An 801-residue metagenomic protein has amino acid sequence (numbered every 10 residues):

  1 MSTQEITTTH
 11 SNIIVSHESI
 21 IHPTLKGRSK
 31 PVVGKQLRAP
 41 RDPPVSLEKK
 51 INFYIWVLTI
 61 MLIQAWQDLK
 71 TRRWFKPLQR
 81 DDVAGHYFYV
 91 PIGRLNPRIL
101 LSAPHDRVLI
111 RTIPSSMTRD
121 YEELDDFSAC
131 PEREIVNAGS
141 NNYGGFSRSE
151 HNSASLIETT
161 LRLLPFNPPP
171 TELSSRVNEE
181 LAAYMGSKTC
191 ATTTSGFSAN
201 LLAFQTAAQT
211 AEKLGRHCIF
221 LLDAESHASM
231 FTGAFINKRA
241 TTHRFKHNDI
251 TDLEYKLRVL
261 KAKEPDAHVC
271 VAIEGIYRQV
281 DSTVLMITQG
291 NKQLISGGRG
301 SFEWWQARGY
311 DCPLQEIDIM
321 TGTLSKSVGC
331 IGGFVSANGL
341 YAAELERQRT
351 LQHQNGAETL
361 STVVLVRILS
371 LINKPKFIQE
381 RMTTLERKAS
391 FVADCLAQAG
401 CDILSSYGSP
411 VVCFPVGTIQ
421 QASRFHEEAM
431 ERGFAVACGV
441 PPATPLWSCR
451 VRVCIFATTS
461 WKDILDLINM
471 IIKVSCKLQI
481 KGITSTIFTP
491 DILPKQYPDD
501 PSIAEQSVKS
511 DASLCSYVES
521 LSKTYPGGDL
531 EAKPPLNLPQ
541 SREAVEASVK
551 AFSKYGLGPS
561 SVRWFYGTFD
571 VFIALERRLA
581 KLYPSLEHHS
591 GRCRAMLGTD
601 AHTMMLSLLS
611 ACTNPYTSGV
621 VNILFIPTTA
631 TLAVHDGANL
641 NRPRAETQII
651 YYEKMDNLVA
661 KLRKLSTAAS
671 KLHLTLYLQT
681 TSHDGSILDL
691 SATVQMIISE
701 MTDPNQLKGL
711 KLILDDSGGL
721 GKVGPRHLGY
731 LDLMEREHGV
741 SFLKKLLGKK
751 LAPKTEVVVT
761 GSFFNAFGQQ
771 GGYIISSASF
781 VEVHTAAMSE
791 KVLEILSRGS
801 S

Functional and structural regions predicted by a protein language model:
S2-P165, K495-L557: N-terminal "arm"/small-domain region of PLP-dependent enzymes with the aminotransferase-like
S2-T7, R148-E150, E179, A183 (+8 more regions): PLP-dependent enzyme catalytic core of the Aspartate aminotransferase-like
Q79-R80, Y87-V90, I99, R381-A393 (+7 more regions): Conserved PLP-binding catalytic core of the aspartate aminotransferase-like
P104, I113, A154-S195, V545-G598: Conserved N-terminal alpha-helix of the aminotransferase class I/II PLP-enzyme fold
N141-N142, H243-Q293, A532-K533, A645-I713: Active-site phosphate-binding strand-loop segment of PLP-dependent enzymes
T206-A228, M596-G598, L608-L632: Conserved PLP-anchoring active-site segment centered on the Schiff-base-forming lysine
A224-G233, W447, T628-P643: Short, glycine/polar-rich helix-capping loops at beta-to-alpha or helix-loop-helix junctions that flank or form
G297-Y407, F414, Q420-Q421, K711 (+1 more regions): Active-site C-terminal subdomain of aminotransferase-like
